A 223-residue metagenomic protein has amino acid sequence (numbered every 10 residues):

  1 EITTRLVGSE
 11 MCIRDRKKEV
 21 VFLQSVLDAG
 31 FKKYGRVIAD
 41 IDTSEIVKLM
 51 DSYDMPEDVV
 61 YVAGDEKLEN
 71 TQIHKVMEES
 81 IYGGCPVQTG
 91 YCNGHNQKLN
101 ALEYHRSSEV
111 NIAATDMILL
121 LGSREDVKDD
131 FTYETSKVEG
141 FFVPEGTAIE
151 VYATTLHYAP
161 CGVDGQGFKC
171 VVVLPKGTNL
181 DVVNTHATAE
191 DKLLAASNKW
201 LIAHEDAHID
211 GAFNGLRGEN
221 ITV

Functional and structural regions predicted by a protein language model:
E1-I13: Single conserved hydrophobic/aromatic residue that forms the stacking wall/gate of nucleotide- or nucleobase-binding
I2, K137-E139: Short, conserved secondary-structure segments in the cores of folded domains
R14-Q97, N220-V223: N-terminal, charge-rich interaction modules
K67-E134: Extracellular-facing segments of soluble proteins and assemblies that are Gly/Ser/Thr-biased and enriched in aromatics
R106-E109, D116-M117, V138, G146-T147 (+1 more regions): Short, surface-exposed beta-edge/turn micro-motifs
G122-R124, D130-Y133, A153-T155, A159-D164 (+1 more regions): A short secondary-structure junction signal
V143-V163, V173-P175: Conserved metal-binding segment of the jelly-roll/cupin
G162-V223: Accessory, usually C-terminal, subdomains that scaffold auxiliary metal cofactors
